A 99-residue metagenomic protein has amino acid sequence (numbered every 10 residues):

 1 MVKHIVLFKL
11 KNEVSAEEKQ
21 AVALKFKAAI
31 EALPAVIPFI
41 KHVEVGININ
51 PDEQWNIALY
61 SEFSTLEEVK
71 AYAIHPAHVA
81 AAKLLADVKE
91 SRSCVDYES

Functional and structural regions predicted by a protein language model:
M1-N56, S64-A71, E98-S99: Short S/T/G/P-rich N-terminal loop/turn motif that feeds into the first structured element of a domain
F63-C94: C-terminal structural segments of small proteins and small subunits
